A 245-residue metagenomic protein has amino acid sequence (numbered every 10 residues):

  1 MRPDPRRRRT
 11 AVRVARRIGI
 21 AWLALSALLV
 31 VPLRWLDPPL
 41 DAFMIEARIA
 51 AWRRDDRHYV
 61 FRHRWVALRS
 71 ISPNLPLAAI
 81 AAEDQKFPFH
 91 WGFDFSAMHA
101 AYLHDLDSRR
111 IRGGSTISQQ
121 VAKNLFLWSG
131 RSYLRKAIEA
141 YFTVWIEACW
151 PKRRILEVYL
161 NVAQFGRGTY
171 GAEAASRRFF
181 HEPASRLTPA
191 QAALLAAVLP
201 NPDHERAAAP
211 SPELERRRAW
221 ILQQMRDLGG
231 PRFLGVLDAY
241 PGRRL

Functional and structural regions predicted by a protein language model:
R2-L245: Juxtamembrane regions of bacterial inner-membrane/periplasmic proteins, predominantly the peptidoglycan biogenesis
